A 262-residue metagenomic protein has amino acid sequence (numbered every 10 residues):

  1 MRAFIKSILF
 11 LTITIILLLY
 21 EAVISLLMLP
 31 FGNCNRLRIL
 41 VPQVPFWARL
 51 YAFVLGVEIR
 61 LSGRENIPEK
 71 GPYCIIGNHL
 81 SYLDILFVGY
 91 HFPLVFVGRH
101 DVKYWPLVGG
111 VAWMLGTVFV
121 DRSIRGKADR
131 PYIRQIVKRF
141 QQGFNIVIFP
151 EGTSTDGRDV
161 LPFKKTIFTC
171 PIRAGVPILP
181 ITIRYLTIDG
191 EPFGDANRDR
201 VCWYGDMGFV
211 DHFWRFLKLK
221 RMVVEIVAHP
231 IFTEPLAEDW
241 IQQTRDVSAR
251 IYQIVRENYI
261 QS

Functional and structural regions predicted by a protein language model:
F4, R130-S262: Non-catalytic C-terminal accessory region of glycerolipid acyltransferases and related lyso-lipid remodeling enzymes
F4-P30, E58: A hydrophobic membrane-anchoring feature enriched in long, contiguous, low-charge segments that mark signal-anchor
S25-P45, A52-L55, E69-G126: Catalytic core of membrane glycerolipid acyltransferases/transacylases, capturing the structured, soluble-facing
A48, V88, V108-G109, I136-V137 (+1 more regions): Short amphipathic alpha-helical segments and helix-helix/interface helices
V54-S62, D129-R130: Short gly/ser/thr-rich secondary-structure transition/capping motifs
G63-I67: Glycine-rich helix-loop-beta junction characteristic of Rossmann-like nucleotide cofactor-binding loops
